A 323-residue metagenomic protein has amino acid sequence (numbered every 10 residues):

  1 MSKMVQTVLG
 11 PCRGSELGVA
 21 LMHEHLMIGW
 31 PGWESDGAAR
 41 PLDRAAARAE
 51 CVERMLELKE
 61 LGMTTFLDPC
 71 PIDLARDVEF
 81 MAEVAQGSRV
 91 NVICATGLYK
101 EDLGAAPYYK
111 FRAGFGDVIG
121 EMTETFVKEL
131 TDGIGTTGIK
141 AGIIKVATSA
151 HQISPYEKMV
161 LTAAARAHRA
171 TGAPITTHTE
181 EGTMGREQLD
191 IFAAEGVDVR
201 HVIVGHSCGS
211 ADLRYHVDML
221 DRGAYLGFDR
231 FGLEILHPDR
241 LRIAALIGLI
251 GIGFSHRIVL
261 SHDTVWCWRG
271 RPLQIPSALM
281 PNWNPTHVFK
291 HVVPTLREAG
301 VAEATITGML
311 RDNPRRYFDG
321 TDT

Functional and structural regions predicted by a protein language model:
S2-G10, W283-T323: Mid-to-C-terminal alpha-helical segments outside catalytic/metal-binding sites
G18-M27, S35-N91, V118-I139: Alpha-helical scaffold segments that flank or form the walls of functional sites
V19-L21, T64-T65, N91-I93, A141-I143 (+4 more regions): Structural preference for beta-strand elements that scaffold enzyme active sites
H23, F66, H168, L226 (+3 more regions): Divalent metal-coordination and catalytic microenvironments
H25-M27, P71-I72, G97-E101, S149 (+4 more regions): Active-site beta-loop-alpha junctions enriched in small/polar residues
R44, A170-R242, Q274-T286, V293 (+1 more regions): Active-site core of metal-dependent hydrolases
E83-Q86, N91-I93, G97-T171, Y225 (+1 more regions): Active-site gating/metal-coordination segments in enzymes
D229-R230, F254-A278: Short acidic/histidine-rich active-site segments
